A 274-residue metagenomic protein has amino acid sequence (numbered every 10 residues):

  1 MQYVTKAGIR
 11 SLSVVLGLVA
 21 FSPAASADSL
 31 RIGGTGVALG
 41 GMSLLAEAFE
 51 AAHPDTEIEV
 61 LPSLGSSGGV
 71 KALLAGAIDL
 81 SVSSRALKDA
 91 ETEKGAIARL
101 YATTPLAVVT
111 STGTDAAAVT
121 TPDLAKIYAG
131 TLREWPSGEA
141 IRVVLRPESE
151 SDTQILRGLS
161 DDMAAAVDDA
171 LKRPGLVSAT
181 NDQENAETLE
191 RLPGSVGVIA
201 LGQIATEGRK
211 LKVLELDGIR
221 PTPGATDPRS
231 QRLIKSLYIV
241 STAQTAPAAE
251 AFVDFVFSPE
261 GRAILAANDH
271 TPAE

Functional and structural regions predicted by a protein language model:
M1-A7: N-terminal secretory signal peptides that target proteins for export/translocation
R10-S22: Bacterial N-terminal signal peptides
A27-E274: Exported/periplasmic ABC-transporter solute-binding proteins
